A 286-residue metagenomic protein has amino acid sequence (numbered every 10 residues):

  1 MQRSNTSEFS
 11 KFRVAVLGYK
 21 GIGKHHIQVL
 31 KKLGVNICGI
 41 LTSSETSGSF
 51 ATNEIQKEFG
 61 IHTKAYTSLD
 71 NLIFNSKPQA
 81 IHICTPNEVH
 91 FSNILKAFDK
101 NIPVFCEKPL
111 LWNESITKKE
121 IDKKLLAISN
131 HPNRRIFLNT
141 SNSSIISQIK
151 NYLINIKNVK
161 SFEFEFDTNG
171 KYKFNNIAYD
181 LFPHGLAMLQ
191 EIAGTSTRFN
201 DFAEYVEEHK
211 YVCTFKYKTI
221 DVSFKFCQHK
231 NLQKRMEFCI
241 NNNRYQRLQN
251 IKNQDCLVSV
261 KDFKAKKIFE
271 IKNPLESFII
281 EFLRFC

Functional and structural regions predicted by a protein language model:
M1-F59, L283: N-terminal Rossmann-like dinucleotide-binding module
M1-F9, V16, A80-I83, R135 (+2 more regions): C-terminal helix-rich "cap/oligomerization" subdomain common to oxidoreductases
V16, I61-F105, P109-L125: Beta-loop-alpha module in the N-terminal Rossmann-like domain of NAD(P)-dependent dehydrogenases, especially those
I40, I81, F162: Receiver (REC) domain switch-region micro-motif
E88, L111-G170: A contiguous active-site-proximal alpha/beta segment in oxidoreductase catalytic domains
D167-Q233: Rossmann-like dinucleotide-binding domain that binds NAD(P)(H)
E204-E208, Y217-I280: NAD(P)-dinucleotide binding in Rossmann-like oxidoreductases
